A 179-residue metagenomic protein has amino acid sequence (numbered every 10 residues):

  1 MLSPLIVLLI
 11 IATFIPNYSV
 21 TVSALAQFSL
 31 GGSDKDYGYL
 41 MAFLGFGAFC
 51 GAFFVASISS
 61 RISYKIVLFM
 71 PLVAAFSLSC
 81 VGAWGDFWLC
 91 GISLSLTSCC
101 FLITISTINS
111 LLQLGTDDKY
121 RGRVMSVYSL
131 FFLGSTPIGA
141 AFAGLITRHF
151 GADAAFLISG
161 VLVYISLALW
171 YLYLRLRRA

Functional and structural regions predicted by a protein language model:
M1-N17, S95: Pair of pore-lining "gating" transmembrane helices in MFS-fold secondary transporters
V22-A179: C-terminal transmembrane bundle of multi-pass solute transporters/carriers
